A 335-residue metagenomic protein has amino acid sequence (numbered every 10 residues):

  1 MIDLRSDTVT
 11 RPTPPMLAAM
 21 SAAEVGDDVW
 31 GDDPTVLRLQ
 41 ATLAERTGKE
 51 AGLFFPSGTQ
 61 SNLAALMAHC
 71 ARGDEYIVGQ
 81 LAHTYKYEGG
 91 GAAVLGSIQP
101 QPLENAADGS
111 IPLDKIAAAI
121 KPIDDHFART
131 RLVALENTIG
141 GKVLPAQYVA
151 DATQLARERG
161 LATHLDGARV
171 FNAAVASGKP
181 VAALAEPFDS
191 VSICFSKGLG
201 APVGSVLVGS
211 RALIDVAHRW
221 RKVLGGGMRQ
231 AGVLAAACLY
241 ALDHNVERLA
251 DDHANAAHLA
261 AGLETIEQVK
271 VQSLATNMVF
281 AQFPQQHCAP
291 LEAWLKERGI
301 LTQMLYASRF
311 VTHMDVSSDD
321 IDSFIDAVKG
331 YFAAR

Functional and structural regions predicted by a protein language model:
I2-A293, R298-V316, F324-Y331, R335: Conserved PLP-enzyme active-site core in the AAT-like
